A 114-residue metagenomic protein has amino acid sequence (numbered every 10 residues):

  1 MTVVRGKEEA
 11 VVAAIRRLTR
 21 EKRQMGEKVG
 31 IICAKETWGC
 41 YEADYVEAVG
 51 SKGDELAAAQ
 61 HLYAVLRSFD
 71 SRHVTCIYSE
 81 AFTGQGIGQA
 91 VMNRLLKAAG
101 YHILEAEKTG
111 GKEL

Functional and structural regions predicted by a protein language model:
T2-G100: A C-terminal functional module that forms or caps the active site or interfaces directly with catalytic machinery
K97-L114: A glycine-rich helix N-cap at a beta->alpha junction
